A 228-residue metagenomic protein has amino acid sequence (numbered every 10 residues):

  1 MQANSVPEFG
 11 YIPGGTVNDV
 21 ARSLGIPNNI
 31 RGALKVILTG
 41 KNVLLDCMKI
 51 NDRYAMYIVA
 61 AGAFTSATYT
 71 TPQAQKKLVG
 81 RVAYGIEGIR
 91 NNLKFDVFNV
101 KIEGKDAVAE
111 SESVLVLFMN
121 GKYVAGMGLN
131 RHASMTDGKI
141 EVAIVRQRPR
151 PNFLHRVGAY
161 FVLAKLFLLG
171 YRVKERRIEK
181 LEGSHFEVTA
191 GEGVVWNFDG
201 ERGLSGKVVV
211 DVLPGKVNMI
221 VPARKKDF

Functional and structural regions predicted by a protein language model:
Q2-L117: Catalytic core of DAGKc-family lipid kinases
N18, Y123-V124, V194: Glycine-rich nucleotide phosphate-binding loop and flanking beta-alpha elements of Rossmann-like dinucleotide-binding
I50, T70, M119, A143-V145 (+1 more regions): Short beta-strand-to-turn element immediately C-terminal to the catalytic PLP-Schiff-base lysine in fold type I
N51-D52, D137, P214: Residue-level signal for tight coil/turn positions that link beta-strands
A60, F64, L117-R131, R202: Glycine-rich phosphate/pyrophosphate-binding beta-alpha loops
T65-A67, E110-S111, V124-M127, R150-L154: Short acidic/glycine-rich loop or secondary-structure boundary segments that cap or lie
Q75-A83, G128, H132-L154: Gly/Ser/Thr-rich active-site loops/lids in small-molecule metabolic enzymes that frequently grip phosphoryl groups
G104-D106, E110, S134, I144-F228: ATP/nucleoside-binding phosphotransfer catalytic cores, i.e., glycine-rich phosphate-binding loops
